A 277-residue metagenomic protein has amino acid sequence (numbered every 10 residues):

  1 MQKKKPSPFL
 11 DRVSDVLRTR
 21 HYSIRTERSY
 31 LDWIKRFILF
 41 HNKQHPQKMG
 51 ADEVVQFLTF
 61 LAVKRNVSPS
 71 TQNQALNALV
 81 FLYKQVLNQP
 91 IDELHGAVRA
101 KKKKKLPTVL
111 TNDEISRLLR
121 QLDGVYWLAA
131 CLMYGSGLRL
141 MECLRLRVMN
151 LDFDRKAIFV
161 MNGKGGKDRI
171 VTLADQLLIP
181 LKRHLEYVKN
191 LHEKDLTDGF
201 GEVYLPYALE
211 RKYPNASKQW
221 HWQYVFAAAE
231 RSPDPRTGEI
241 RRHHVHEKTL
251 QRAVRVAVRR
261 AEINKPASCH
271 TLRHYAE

Functional and structural regions predicted by a protein language model:
M1-E277: Conserved catalytic core of the tyrosine transesterase superfamily
